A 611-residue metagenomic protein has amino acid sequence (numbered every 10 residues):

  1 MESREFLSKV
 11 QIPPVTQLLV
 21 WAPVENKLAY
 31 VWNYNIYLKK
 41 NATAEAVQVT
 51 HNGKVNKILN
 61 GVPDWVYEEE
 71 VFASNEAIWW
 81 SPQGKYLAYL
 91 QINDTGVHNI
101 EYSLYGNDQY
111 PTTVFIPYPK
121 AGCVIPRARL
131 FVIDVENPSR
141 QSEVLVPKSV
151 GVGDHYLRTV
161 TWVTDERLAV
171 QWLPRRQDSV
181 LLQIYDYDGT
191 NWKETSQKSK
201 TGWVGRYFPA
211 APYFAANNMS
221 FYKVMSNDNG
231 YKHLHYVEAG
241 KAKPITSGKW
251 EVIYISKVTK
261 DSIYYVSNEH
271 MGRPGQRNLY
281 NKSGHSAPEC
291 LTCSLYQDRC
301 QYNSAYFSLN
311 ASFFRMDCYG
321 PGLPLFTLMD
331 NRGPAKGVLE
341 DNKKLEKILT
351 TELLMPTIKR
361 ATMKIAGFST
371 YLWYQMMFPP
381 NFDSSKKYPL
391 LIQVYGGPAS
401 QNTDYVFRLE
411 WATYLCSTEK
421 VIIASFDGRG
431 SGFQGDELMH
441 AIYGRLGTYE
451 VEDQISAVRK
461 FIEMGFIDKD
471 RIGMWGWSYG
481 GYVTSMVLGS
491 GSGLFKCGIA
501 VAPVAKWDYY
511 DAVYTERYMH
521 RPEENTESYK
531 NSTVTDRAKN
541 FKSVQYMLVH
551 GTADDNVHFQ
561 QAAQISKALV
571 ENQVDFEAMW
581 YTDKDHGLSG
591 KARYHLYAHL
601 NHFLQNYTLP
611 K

Functional and structural regions predicted by a protein language model:
E2-S3, N41-A44, V135-P138, Y187-T190 (+3 more regions): Short loop/turn segments that connect beta-strands within beta-propeller blades
I12-V15, V31-N41, H51-N75, L90-R127 (+9 more regions): A flexible loop/linker signature enriched in serine peptidases of the S9 family
P23-V24, P82-Q83, T164, A216-N217 (+2 more regions): Residue-level detector of Asp-centered blade-edge/turn motifs that repeat once per structural unit in beta-propeller
E25-L28, G84-L87, R167-V170, S220-Y222 (+2 more regions): Hydrophobic beta-strand positions that form the internal "hydrophobic ladder" of WD40/Gbeta-like beta-propeller blades
E45, N52-D64, T201, K347-S478 (+3 more regions): Cap/lid segment of the alpha/beta-hydrolase catalytic domain
G61-P82, Y156-T161, R206-M219, A305: Signature of short aromatic-glycine-proline-rich micro-motifs recurring in repeat-based ectodomains
A88-I92, V97-I100, C123-R129, L145-P147 (+10 more regions): Non-catalytic accessory segments flanking enzyme active sites
S425-K611: Active-site-proximal cap/loop segments of hydrolase catalytic domains
